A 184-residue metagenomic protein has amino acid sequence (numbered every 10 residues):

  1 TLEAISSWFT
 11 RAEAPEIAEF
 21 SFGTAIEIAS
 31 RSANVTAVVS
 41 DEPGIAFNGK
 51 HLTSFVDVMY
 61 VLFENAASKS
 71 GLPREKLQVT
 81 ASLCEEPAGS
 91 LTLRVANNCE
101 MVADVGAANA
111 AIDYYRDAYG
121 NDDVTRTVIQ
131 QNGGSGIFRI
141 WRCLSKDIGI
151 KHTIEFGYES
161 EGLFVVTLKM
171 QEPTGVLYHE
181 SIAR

Functional and structural regions predicted by a protein language model:
T1-T36: Conserved DHp (HisKA) dimerization/phosphotransfer helix of two-component histidine kinases, i.e., the long coiled-coil
E13-A14, F47-K50: Conserved micro-motifs of the catalytic ATP-binding
T36-N48: Conserved catalytic submotifs in the C-terminal HATPase_c
G49, E85-F138, H179: Glycine-rich/acidic phosphate-handling loop/turn and adjacent ATP-lid/helix of nucleotide-binding kinase/ATPase domains
H51-S82, R142-C143: Conserved ATP-binding N-box helix of the HATPase_c
C84-E86, G149, T153-L163: A short beta-strand-to-loop micro-motif at the C-terminal edge of the catalytic HATPase_c
G136-T153: Conserved glycine-/histidine-rich ATP-lid loop and adjacent helix of the Bergerat-fold HATPase_c
E159-R184: C-terminal end segment of the histidine kinase catalytic
